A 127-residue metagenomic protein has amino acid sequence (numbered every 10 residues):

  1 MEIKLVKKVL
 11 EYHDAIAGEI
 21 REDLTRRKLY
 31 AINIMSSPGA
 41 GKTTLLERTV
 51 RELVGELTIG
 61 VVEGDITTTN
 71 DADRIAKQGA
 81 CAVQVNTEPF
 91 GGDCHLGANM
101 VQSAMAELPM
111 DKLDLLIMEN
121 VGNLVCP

Functional and structural regions predicted by a protein language model:
I3-E22, R26-I32, A40, R48-P127: Nucleotide-state-sensitive switch-loop elements of NTP-binding domains
S36: The Walker A (P-loop) glycine that initiates the GxxxxGKT/S ATP-binding motif of P-loop NTPases
L45: Hydrophobic positions on the alpha1 helix immediately C-terminal to the Walker A/P-loop
